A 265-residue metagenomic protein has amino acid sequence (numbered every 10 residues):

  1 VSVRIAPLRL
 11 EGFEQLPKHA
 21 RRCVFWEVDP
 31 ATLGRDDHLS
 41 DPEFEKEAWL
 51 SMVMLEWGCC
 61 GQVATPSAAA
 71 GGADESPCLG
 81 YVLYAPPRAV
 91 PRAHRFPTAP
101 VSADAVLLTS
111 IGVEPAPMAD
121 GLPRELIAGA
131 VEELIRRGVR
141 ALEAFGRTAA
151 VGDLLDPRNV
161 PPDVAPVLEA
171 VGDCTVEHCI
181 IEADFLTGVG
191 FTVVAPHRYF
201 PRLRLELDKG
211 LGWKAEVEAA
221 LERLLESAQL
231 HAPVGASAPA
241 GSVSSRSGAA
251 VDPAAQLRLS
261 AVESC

Functional and structural regions predicted by a protein language model:
V1-W57, V82, E143-C265: Terminal substrate-recognition subdomain of acyl/acetyltransferases
S51-E56, Q62, A70-M118, D153-P157 (+2 more regions): Conserved acyl-donor/pantetheine-binding loop and adjacent beta-alpha core of acyl/acetyltransferases and related
C59, R136-V139: Short, high-confidence coil segments that cap the C-terminus of an alpha-helix and link into the following beta-strand
L107, L126-A130, G190: Short, hydrophobic/aromatic alpha-helical segments in well-folded domains
V113, M118-I135, E143: Conserved acetyl-CoA-binding loop-helix of GNAT-fold acetyltransferases
